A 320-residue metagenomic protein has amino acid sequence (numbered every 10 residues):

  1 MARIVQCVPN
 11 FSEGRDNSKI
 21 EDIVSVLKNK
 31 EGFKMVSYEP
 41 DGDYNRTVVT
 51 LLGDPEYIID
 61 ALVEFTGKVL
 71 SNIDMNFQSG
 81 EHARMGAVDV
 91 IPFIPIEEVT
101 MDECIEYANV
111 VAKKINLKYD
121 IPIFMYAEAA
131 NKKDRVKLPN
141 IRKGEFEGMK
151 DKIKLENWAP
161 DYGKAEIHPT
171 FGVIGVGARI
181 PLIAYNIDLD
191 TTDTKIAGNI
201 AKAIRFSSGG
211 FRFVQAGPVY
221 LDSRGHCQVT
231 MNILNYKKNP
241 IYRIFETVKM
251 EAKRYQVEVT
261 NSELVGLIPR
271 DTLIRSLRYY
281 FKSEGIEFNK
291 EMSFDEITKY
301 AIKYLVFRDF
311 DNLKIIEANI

Functional and structural regions predicted by a protein language model:
A2-I320: Long, contiguous binding/interaction regions
